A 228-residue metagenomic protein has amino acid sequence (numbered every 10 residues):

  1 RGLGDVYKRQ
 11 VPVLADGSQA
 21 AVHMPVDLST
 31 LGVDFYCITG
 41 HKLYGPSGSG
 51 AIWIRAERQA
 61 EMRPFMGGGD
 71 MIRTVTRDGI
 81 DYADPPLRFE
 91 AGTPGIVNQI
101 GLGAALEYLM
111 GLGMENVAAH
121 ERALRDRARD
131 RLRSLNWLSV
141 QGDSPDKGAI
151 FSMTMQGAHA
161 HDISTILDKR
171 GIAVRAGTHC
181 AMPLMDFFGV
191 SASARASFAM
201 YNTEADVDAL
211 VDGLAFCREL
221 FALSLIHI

Functional and structural regions predicted by a protein language model:
R1, V11-Y44: Conserved PLP phosphate-binding loop immediately N-terminal to the Schiff-base lysine helix in PLP-dependent enzymes
G2-Y7, I228: Short, small-residue-biased leader/transition segments that mark boundaries at the very start of proteins
G17-Q19, H41, A91, S152 (+1 more regions): Glycine- and other small-residue-rich loops at beta-strand/loop junctions that grip anionic moieties
V26-G40, L106, L132, Q141-S144 (+5 more regions): Catalytic cores of nucleotide-enabled group-transfer and carboxylate-activating enzymes in metabolic and assembly-line
Y44-P46, W53-H120: Active-site C-terminal subdomain of aminotransferase-like
E90, L109-H159: Conserved small-domain helix->loop->beta segment predominantly found in fold-type I
N98, G103, S164, K169-A173 (+1 more regions): PLP-dependent enzyme catalytic core of the Aspartate aminotransferase-like
